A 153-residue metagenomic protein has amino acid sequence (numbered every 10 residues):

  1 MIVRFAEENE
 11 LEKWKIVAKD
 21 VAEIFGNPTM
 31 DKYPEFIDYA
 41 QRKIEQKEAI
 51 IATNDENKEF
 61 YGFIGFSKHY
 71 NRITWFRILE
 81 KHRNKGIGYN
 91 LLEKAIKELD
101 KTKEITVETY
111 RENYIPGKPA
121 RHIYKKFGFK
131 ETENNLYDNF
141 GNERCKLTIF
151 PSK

Functional and structural regions predicted by a protein language model:
M1-N9, P151-K153: Conserved N-terminal entry element of GNAT/NAT acetyltransferase domains
F5-W75, L79-K81, L92, E98: Acetyl-CoA-dependent GNAT
K47, N142-T148: Short hydrophobic/aromatic beta-strand or adjacent loop that forms the aromatic wall/cage of a ligand/substrate-binding
T53-E56, L147-S152: Active-site beta-strand termini and strand-to-loop segments that position acidic
F76-I87, Y110-N113: A short, internal acetyl-CoA/4′-phosphopantetheine-binding micro-motif in the GNAT/acyltransferase core
K85, L92, I115-A120, L136-R144: Short glycine/proline-centered loop/turn elements that form peptide/ligand docking sites
Y89, E112-E133: Conserved active-site alpha-helix within GNAT-family acetyltransferase domains
L99-N113: Conserved GNAT acetyl-CoA-binding A-motif
